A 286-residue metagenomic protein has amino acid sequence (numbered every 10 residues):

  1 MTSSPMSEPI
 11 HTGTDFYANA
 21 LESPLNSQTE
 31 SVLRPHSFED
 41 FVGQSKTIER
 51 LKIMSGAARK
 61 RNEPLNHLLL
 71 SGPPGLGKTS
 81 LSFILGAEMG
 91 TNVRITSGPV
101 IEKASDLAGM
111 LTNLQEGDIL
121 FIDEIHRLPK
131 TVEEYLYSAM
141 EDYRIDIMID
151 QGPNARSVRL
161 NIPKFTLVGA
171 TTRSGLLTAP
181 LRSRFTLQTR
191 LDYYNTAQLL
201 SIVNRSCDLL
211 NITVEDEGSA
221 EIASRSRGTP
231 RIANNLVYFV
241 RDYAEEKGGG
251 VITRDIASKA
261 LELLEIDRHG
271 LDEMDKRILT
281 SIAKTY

Functional and structural regions predicted by a protein language model:
T2-H11, D15-P24, D255-Y286: C-terminal engagement/docking regions of AAA+ P-loop ATPases
L25-S71, A108, T112, E217 (+2 more regions): Pre-Walker A (pre-P-loop) alpha-helix and adjacent loop at the N terminus of AAA/AAA+ ATPase modules, a conserved
K52-K60, I101-I125, T131-E134, Q151-R159: Conserved alpha-helical scaffold flanking the Walker A/P-loop in AAA+ ATPase domains
G56-G98, G109-E116, Y137, T172: Walker A/P-loop
L85, A104, D118-M148, S174-R184: Conserved AAA+/SF3 P-loop NTPase catalytic/coupling segment centered on the Walker-B
Q151-G169, F185: AAA+/SF3 P-loop NTPase mechanochemical coupling elements
L176-S224, N234-N235: Conserved AAA+ ATPase core "coupling" helix
S219-R225, R231-E246, R277-T280: C-terminal helical "lid" of AAA+/P-loop NTPase domains
